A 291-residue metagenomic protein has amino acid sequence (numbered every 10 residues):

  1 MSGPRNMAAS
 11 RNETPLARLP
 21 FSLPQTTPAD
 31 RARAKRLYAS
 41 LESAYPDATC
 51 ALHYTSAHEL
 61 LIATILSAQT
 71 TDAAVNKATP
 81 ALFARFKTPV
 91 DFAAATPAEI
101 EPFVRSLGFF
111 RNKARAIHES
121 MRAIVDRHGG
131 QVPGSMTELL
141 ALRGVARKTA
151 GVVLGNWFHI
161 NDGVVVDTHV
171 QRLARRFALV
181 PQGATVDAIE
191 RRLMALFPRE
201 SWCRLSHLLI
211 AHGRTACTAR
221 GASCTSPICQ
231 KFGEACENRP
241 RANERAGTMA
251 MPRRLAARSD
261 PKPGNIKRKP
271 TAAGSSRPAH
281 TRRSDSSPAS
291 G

Functional and structural regions predicted by a protein language model:
S2, A8, A250-P252: Position-driven detector of the extreme protein N-terminus
S2, G144, K267, A272-S275: Hydrophobic residues within membrane-embedded alpha helices
N6, N12-E13, N243, D260-K269 (+1 more regions): Intrinsically disordered, low-complexity polyampholyte segments enriched for Lys and acidic residues
A9, Q69, A150, A219 (+3 more regions): Residues at secondary-structure transition points
T14, R258-P263, A273-G274, A279 (+2 more regions): A cross-taxon signal for low-complexity, glycine/charged-rich
L19-R245, M249-A256, I266: Catalytic cores of DNA base-excision repair glycosylases
